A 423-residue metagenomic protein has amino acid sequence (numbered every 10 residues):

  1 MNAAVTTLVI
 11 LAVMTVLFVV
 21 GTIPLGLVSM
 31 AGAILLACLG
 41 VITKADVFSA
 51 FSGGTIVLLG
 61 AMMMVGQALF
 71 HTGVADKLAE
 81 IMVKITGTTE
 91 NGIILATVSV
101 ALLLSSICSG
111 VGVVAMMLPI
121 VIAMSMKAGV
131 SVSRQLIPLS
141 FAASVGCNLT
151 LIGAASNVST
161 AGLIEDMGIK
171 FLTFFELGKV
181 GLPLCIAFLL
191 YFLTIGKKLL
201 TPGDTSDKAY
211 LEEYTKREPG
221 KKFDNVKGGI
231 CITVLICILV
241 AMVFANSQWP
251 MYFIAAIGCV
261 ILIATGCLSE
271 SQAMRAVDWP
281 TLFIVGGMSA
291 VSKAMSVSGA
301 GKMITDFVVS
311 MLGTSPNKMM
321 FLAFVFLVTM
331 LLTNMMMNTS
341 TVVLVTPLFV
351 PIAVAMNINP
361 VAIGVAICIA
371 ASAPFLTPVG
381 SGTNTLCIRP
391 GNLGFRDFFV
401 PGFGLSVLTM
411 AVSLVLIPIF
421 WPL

Functional and structural regions predicted by a protein language model:
M1-G60, M64-G66, E176-D306, L322 (+3 more regions): Hydrophobic transmembrane alpha-helices of multi-pass small-molecule transporters
N2, T6, V65, T88 (+4 more regions): Juxtamembrane and boundary regions of transmembrane helices in multi-pass small-molecule transporters and channels
A3-A4, T22, F51, L69 (+14 more regions): Alpha-helix capping and helix-loop boundary segments enriched in small/acidic/polar residues
V13, I34, C38-S131, A276-T281 (+1 more regions): Membrane-embedded alpha-helical segments and adjacent helix-loop junctions characteristic of multi-pass solute
M14-I23, V100-S109, F141-I152, V240-N246 (+2 more regions): Transmembrane alpha-helix interface/packing and boundary motifs in multi-pass membrane proteins, characterized by
T22-I23, V41, V74, V130 (+5 more regions): Helix N-cap/coil-helix junction residues
P24-M30, A75, S109-L118, L151-V158 (+3 more regions): Transmembrane helix boundary and interhelical junction motifs in multipass membrane proteins
A31, S99-V100, P138-F141, P183 (+8 more regions): Hydrophobic residues within alpha-helical transmembrane segments of multi-pass solute transporters/permease subunits
